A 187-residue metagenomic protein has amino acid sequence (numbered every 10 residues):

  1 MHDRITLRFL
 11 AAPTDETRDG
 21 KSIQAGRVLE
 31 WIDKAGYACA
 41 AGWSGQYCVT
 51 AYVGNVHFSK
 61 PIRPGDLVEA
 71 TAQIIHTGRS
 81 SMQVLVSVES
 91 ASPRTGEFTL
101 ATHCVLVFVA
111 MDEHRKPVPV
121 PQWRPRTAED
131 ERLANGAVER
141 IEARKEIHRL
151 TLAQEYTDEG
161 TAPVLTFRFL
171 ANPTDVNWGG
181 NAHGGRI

Functional and structural regions predicted by a protein language model:
M1-Q24, V138-I187: Catalytic strand-loop segment that frames the active site of acyl-thioester-processing enzymes
H2-R8, A51, I62-L67, I75-I147: HotDog/MaoC-like acyl-thioester-processing domains
G26-Q46, H183-I187: Active-site helix/loop of acyl-thioester processing domains in fatty-acid/polyketide metabolism, spanning hotdog-fold
V28, K60-I62: Short secondary-structure boundary/capping segments within folded domains
E30, D66, A70: Short alpha-helical basic/polar micro-motif
S44, C48-V49, S59: An N-terminal domain-cap segment
Q46-Y47, E89, E155: Short, positively charged
Y52-F58, A70-T71: Short structured motifs
